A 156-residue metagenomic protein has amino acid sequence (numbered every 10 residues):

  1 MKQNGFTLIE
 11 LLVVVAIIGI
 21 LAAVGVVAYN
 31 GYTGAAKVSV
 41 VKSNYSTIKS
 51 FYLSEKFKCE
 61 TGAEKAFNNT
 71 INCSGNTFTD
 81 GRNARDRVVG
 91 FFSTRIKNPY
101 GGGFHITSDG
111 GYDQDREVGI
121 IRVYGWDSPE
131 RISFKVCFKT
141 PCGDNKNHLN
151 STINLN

Functional and structural regions predicted by a protein language model:
K2-N30: N-terminal single-pass transmembrane signal-anchor helix
G5-I9, I18, I48-S50, V89 (+1 more regions): Generic N-terminal initiation segments characterized by hydrophobic and/or small/turn-forming residues
I18-A22, V41-K42, G81-R82: Alpha-helical interaction segments
A28-G31, N44, F51, G90 (+2 more regions): Intrinsically disordered, low-complexity N-terminal regions enriched in serine/proline/glycine with scattered basic
G31-G34, C137: Extracellular/lumenal glycan-associated surfaces
G34-E64: Membrane-proximal N-terminal amphipathic helix
F57-N156: Periplasmic/extracellular, small/polar-rich flexible segments of pilin-like filament-forming proteins
